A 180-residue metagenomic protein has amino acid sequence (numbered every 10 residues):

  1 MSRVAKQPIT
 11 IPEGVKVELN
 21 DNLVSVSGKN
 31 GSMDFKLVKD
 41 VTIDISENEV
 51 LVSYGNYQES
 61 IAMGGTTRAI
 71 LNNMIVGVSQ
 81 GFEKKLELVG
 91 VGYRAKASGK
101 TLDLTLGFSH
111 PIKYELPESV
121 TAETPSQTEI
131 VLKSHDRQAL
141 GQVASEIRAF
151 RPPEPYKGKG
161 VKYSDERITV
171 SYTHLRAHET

Functional and structural regions predicted by a protein language model:
S2-F82, L88, G99-T101, L106-H110 (+3 more regions): Conserved loop->alpha-helix
G28, L106, S126, S134-D136: Short, structured patches in soluble enzyme cores that scaffold and shape functional sites
N48-V50, Q127-I130: Strand-loop-strand motifs at the edges of beta-sheets in extracellular beta-sandwich domains
K84, Y93, K100-L102, T128-I130: Generic beta-strand structural signal
K85-R94, R137-L140, P153: Beta-rich strand-turn-strand
L116-T128: A structural-propensity feature for long, helix-poor, extended segments
E129-K159: Mixed-charge, glycine-accented linear interaction segment located at domain edges/termini
T173-T180: Conserved small/polar residues in nucleotide/adenosyl-binding loops
